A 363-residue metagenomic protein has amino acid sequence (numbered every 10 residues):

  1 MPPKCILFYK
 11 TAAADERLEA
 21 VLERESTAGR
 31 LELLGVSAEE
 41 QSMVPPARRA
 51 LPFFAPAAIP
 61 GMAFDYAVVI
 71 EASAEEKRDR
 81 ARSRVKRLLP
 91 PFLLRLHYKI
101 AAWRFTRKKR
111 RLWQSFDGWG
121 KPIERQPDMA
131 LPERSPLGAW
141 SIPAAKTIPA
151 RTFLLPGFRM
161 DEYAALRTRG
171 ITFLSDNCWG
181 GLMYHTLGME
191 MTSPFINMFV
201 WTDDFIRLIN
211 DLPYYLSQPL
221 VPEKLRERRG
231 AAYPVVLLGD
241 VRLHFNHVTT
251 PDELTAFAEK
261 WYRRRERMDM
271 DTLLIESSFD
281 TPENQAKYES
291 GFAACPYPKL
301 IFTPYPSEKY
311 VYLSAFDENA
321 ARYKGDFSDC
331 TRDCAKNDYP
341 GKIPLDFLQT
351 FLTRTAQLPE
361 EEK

Functional and structural regions predicted by a protein language model:
K4-Y66, P298-L300: A solvent-exposed beta-alpha-beta segment
C5-L7, V36-A50, I70-A72, A231-A256: Acidic/glycine-enriched edge-of-secondary-structure segments
L7-A13, V36-E39, V69-A74, Q126 (+3 more regions): Structural motif
F8-Y9, R78-G120, P127-D128, S135-A164: Membrane-proximal basic amphipathic "stem/tether" segments
A13-L18, E39-P45, E75-R80, A102 (+3 more regions): Short, charged/polar "capping" segments at the starts of alpha-helices and the immediately preceding loops
L31-Q41, P52-A55, L96-K99, P122-E133 (+2 more regions): A generic structural motif
P156-R169, L174-S278, E283-N284, S314-N319 (+1 more regions): Positively charged, amphipathic N-terminal segments that serve as targeting/anchoring signals
K309-T355: C-terminal regions of proteins
